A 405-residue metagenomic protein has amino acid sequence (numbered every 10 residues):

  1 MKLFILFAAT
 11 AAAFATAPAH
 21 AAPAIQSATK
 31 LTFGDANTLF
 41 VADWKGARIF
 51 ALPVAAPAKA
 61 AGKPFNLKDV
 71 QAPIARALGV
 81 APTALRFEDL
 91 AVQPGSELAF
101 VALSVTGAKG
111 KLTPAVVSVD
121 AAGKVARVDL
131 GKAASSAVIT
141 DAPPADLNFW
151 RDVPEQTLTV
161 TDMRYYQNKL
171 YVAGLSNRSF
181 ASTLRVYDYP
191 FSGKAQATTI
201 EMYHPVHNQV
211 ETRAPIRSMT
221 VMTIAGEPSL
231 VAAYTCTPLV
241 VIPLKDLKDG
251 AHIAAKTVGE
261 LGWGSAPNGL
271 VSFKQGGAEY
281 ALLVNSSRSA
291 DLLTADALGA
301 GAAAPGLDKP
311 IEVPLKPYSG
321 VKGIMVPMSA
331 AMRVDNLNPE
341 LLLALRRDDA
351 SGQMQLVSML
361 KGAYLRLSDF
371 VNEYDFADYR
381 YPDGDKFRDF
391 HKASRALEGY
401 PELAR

Functional and structural regions predicted by a protein language model:
M1-H20: Gram-negative bacterial Sec-dependent N-terminal signal peptides
H20-R405: Sequence/structural signature of beta-propeller domains
